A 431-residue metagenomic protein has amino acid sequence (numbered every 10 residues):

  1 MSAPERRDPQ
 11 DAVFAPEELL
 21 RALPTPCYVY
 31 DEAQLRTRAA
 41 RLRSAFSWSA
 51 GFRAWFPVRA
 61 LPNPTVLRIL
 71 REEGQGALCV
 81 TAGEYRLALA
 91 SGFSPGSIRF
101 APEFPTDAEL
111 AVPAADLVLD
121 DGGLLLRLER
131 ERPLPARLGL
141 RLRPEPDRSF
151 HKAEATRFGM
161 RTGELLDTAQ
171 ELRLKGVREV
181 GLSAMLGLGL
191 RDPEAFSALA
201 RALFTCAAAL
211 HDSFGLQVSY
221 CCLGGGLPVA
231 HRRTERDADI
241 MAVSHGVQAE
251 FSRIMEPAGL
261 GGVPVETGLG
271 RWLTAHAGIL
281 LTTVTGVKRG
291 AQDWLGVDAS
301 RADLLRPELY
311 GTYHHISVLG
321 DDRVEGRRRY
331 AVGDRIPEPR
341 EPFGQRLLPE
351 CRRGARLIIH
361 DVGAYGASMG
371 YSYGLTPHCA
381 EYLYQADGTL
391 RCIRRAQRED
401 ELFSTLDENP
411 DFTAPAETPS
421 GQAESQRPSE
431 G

Functional and structural regions predicted by a protein language model:
M1-P135, L174, R178, D212 (+3 more regions): A charged N-terminal "starter" segment
A15, L19, D31-Q34, R38 (+18 more regions): General structural feature for long, well-ordered alpha-helical segments within catalytic domains of soluble enzymes
L35, R59, T81, P113 (+6 more regions): Conserved, mostly hydrophobic/aromatic
F56, A77-V80, F100, V118-D121 (+6 more regions): General beta-strand structural signal in soluble alpha/beta enzymes
V58-P62, G83-E84, F104-T106, D121-L125 (+6 more regions): Active-site-proximal loop/turn and secondary-structure-junction residues that shape catalytic pockets, frequently
P62-T65, R86, D147-R148, L188-D192 (+5 more regions): Flexible loop/turn segments at secondary-structure boundaries
L134, P144-T285, G374: Active-site loop/helix belt of alpha/beta enzymes
L260-G431: Charged (often Lys/Glu-rich) extended helix/loop segments that serve as interaction or gating elements
